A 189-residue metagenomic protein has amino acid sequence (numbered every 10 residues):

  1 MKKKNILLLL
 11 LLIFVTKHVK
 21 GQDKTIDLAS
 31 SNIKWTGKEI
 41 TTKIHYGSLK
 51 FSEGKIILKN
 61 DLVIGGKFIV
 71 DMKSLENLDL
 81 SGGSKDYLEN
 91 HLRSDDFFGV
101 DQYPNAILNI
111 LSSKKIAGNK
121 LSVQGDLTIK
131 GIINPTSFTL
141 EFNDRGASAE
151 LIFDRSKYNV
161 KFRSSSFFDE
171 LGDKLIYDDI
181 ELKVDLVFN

Functional and structural regions predicted by a protein language model:
M1-T25: Bacterial Sec-dependent N-terminal signal peptides
G21-N189: Low-complexity, acidic/polar, glycine-enriched regions of mature
